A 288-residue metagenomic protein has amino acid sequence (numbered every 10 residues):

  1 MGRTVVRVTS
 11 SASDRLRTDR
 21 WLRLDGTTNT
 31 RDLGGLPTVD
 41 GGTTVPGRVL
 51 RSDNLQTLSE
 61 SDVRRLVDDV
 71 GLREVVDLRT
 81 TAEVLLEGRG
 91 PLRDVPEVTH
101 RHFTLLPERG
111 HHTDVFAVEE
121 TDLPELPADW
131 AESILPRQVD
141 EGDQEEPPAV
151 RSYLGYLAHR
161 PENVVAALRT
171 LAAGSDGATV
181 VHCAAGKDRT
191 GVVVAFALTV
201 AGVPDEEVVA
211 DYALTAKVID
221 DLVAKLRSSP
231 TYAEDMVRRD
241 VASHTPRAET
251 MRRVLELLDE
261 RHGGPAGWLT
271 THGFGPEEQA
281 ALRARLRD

Functional and structural regions predicted by a protein language model:
G2-V180, V192-D288: Cys-dependent protein tyrosine phosphatase-like superfamily
A185, R189-T190: Ser/Thr-glycine-rich phosphate-binding loops at phosphate-binding pockets of nucleotides, nucleotide cofactors
